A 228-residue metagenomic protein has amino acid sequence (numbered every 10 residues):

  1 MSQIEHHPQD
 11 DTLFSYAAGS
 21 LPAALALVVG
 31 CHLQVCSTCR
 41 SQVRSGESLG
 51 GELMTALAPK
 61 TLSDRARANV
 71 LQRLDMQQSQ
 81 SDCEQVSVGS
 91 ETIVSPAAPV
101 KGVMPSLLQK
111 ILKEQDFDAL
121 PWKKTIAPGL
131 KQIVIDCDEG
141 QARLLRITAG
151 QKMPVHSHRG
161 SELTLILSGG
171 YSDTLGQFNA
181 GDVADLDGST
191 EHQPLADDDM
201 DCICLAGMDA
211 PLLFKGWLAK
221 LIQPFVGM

Functional and structural regions predicted by a protein language model:
M1-D11, A23-A24, S48-F117: Positively biased amphipathic helices and basic secretion/translocation or surface-docking motifs that either flank
V29-L33: Sequence/structural segment immediately N-terminal to covalent heme-attachment motifs in c-type and related
C36-C39: Short cysteine clusters
V43, M153-V155, T174, H192-D197: Short beta-strand His + acidic residue motifs that chelate non-heme Fe in jelly-roll/DSBH and cupin folds
T125, K131, D136-H158, D187-E191: Conserved short histidine dyad/triad with adjacent acidic residue
T148-Q151, H158-D173: Glycine- and acidic-residue-biased ligand/ion/polar-headgroup-sensing regions
D173-Q193: Short acidic-glycine-tyrosine-enriched beta hairpin
T190-F214: Ligand-binding loop in jelly-roll beta-barrel domains
